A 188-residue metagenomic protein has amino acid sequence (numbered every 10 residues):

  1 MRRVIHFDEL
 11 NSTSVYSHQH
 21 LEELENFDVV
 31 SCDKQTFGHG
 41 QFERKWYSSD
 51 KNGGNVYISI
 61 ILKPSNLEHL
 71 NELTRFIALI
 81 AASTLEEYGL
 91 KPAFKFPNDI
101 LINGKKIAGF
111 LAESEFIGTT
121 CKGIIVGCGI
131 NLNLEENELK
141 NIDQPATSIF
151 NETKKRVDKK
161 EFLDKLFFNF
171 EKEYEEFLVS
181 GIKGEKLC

Functional and structural regions predicted by a protein language model:
M1-E87, A108, E115, R156-V157: N-terminal lobe of the biotin/lipoate ligase/transferase fold
T13, I58, D99, G129 (+1 more regions): Residue-level signal for inorganic ion chemistry
D33-Q35, I100, I130: Active-site metal-binding loops of divalent metal-dependent hydrolases
S65-E68, E72-P92, I102-C188: Long, positively charged amphipathic alpha-helical accessory segments at protein N-termini or as interdomain linkers
